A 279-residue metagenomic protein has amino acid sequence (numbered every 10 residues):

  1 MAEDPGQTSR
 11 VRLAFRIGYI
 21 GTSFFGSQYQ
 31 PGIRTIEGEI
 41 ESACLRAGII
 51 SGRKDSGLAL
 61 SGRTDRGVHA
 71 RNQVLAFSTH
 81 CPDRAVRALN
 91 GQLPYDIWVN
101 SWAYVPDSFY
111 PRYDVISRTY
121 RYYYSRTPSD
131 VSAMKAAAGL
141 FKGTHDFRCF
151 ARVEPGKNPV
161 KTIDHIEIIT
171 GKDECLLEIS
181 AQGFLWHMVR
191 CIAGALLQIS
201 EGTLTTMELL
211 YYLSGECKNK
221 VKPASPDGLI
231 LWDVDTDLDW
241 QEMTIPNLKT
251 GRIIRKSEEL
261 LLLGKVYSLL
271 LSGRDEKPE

Functional and structural regions predicted by a protein language model:
A2-E279: Structured-RNA-binding interfaces characteristic of tRNA pseudouridine synthases
